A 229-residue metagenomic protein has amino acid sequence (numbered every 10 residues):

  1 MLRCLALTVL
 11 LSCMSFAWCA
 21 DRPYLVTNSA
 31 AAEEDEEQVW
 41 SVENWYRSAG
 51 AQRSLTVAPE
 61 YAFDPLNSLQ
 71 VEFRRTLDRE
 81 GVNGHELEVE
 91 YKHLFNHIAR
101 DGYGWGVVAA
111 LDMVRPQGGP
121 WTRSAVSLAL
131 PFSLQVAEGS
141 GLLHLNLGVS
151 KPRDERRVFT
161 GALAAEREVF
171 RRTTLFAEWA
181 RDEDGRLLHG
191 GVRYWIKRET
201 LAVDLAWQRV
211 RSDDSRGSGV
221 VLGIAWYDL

Functional and structural regions predicted by a protein language model:
M1-A6: Bacterial N-terminal signal peptides that target proteins for export
T8-L10: N-terminal membrane-targeting/anchoring regions of envelope/secretory proteins
S12-S15: N-terminal signal peptide c-region/cleavage motif recognized by signal peptidases
W18-L229: Transmembrane beta-barrel domains of Gram-negative outer membranes and organellar outer membranes
